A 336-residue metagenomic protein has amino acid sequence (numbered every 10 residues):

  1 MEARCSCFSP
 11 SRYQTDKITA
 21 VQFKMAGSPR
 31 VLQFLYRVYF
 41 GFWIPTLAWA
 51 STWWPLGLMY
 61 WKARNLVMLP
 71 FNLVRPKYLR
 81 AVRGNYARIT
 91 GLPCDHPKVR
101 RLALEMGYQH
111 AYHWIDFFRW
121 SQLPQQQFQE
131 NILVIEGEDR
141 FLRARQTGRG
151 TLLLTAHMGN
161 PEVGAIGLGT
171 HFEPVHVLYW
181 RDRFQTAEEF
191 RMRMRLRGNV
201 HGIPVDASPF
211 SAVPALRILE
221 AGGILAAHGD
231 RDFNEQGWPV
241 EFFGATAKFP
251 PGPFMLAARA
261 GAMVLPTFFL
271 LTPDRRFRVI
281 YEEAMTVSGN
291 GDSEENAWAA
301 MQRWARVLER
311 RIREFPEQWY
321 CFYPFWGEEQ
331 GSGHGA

Functional and structural regions predicted by a protein language model:
E2-A3, D16: Acidic, Ala/Val/Gly-enriched low-complexity intrinsically disordered segments
C5-C7: Cysteine-centered motifs
Y13-T155, E188, M192, N199: Membrane-anchoring hydrophobic helices of lipid-metabolizing enzymes
K17, L92, L104, T170 (+1 more regions): Non-catalytic C-terminal accessory region of glycerolipid acyltransferases and related lyso-lipid remodeling enzymes
L79-A81, F184-Q185, A247-P250: Active-site metal-coordination segments of metallo-dependent hydrolases
W114, W120, T147-A207, D232-F242: Catalytic core of membrane glycerolipid acyltransferases/transacylases, capturing the structured, soluble-facing
N131-V134, M158, F184, V205-P209 (+2 more regions): A conditional alpha-helix N-cap/helix-loop micro-motif detector
